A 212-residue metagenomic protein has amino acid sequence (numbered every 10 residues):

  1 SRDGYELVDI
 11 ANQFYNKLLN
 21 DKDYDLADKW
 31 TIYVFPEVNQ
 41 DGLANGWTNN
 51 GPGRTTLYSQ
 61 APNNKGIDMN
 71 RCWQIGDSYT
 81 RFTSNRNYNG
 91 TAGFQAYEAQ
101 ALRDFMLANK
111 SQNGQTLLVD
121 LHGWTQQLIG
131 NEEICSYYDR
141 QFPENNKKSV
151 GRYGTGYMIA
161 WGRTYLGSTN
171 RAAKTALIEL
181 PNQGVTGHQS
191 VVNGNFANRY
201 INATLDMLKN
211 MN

Functional and structural regions predicted by a protein language model:
S1-R140, E144: Active-site/substrate-binding loop(s) of hydrolase catalytic cores
L19, F142-G151, N210-N212: Structural alpha-beta junctions
K29, N146-Y157: A generic structural motif
P62, D68, Q95-A96, Y153-Y165: Secondary-structure junction/capping motif
A99, V150, A203: Cysteine-dependent hydrolase recognition
L118, Q127-E132, S136-R140, G154-N212: Active-site-adjacent mobile loop/cap segments within catalytic or ligand-binding domains
